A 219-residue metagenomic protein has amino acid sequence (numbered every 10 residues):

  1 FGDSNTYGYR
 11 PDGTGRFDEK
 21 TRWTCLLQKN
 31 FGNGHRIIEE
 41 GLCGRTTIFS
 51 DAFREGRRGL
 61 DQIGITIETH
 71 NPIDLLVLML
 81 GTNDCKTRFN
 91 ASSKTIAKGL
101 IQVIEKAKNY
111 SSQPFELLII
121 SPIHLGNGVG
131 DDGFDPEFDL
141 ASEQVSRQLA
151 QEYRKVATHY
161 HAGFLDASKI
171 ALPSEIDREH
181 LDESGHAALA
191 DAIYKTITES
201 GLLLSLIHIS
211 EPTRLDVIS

Functional and structural regions predicted by a protein language model:
F1-L42, I48-F53, T66-H70, L76 (+1 more regions): Serine-esterase "nucleophile elbow" of acetyl-processing enzymes
T6, T47, T82, T213-R214: Ser/Thr-centric signal marking residues that sit in or immediately flank functional binding/regulatory motifs
R10, H161, D216-V217: Short intrinsically disordered, low-complexity segments
C25, N33, R57-L204: Alpha-helical cap/lid subdomain in secreted, periplasmic, or secretory-pathway luminal O-acyl-processing enzymes
L42, L203-L206, S210: Short, flexible loop/turn segments with low-complexity composition
T47-F49, E175-I176: Short Asp/Glu-rich motifs
I207-S219: Single conserved hydrophobic/aromatic residue that forms the stacking wall/gate of nucleotide- or nucleobase-binding
